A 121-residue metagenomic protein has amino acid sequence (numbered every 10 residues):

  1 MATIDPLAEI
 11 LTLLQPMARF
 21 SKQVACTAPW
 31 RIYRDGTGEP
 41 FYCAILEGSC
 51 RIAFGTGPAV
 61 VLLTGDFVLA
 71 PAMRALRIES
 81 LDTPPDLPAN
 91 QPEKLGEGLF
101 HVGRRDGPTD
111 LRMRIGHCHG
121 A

Functional and structural regions predicted by a protein language model:
M1-E9, L13-L14: N-terminal leader segment of winged-helix/HTH proteins
L13-R19, H117: Alpha-helical transmembrane segments
R19-A25: Short amphipathic
A25-A121: N-terminal regulatory/effector-sensing and dimerization cores that precede helix-turn-helix DNA-binding domains
